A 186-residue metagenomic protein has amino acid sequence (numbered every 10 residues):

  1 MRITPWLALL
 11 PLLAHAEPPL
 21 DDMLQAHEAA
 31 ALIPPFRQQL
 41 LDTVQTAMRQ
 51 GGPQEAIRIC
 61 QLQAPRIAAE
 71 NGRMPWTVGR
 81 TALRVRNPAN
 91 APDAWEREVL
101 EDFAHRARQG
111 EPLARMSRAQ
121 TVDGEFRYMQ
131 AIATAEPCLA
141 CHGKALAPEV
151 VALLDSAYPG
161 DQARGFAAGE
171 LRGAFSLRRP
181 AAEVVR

Functional and structural regions predicted by a protein language model:
M1-L9: Sec-dependent signal peptide recognition, specifically the positively charged N-region followed immediately by
L9-A16: Hydrophobic h-region of N-terminal signal peptides that target proteins for export in Gram-negative bacteria
P18-T134, E149-R186: Extracytoplasmic c-type cytochrome modules immediately beyond a signal peptide or single-pass transmembrane anchor
A135-A145: The canonical Cys-X-X-Cys-His
